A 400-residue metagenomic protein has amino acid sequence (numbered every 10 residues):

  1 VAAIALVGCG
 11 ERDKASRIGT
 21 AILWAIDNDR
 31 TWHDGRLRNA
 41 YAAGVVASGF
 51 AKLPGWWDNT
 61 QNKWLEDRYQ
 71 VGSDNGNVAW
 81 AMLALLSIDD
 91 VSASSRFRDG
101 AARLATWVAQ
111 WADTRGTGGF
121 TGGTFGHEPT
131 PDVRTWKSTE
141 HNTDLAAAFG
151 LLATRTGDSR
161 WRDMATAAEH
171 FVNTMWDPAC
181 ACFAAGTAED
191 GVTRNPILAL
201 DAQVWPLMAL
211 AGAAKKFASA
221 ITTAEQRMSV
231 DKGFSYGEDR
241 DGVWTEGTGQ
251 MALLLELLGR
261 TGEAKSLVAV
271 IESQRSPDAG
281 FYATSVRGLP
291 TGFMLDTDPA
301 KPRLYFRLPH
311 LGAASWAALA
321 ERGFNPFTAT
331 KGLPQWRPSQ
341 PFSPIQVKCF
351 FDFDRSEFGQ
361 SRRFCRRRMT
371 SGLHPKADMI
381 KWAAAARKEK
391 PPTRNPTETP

Functional and structural regions predicted by a protein language model:
V1-G8, I18-A21, W80-A84: Non-membrane alpha-helical segments in proteins
A2-R12, Q203-V204, L255: Alpha-helical support elements that line or immediately flank enzyme active sites and cofactor-binding pockets
K14-N28, K63: Aromatic-lined substrate-binding rim segments of carbohydrate-active enzymes
D27-K63, Q70-G76, S92-G249, E256-L258 (+4 more regions): Extended ligand-binding clefts on enzyme/binding-domain cores
V347-K348, D352-D354, G359-D378, A385-A386 (+1 more regions): Intrinsically disordered, low-complexity serine/threonine-rich segments
